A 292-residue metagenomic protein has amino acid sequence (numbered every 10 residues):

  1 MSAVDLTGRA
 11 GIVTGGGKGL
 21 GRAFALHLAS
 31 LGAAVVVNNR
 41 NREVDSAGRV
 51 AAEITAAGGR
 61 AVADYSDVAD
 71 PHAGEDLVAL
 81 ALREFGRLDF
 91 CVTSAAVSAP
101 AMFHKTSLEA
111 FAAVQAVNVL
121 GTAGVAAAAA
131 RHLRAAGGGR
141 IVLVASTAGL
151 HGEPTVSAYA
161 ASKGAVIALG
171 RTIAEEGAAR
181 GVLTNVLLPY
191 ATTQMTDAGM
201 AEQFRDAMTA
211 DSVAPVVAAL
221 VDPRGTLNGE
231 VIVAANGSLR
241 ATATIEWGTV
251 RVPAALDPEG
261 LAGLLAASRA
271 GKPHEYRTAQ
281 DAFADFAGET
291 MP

Functional and structural regions predicted by a protein language model:
A3-V36: Canonical Rossmann dinucleotide-binding motif of NAD(H)/NADP(H)-dependent dehydrogenases/reductases, specifically
L31-R49: Conserved glycine-rich Rossmann-like NAD(P)H-binding loop of the short-chain dehydrogenase/reductase
V44-D45, Y65-D76, L108: The beta1-alpha1 cofactor-binding region of Rossmann-like NAD(H)/NADP(H)-dependent oxidoreductases
M102-F103, S107-A112: Substrate-binding pocket helix/loop in short-chain dehydrogenase/reductase
A126, S162: Active-site helix of classical SDR
S146: Residue(s) in the substrate-gating loop at a strand-loop-helix junction that position the organic substrate next
V186, F204-M291: C-terminal helical subdomain
